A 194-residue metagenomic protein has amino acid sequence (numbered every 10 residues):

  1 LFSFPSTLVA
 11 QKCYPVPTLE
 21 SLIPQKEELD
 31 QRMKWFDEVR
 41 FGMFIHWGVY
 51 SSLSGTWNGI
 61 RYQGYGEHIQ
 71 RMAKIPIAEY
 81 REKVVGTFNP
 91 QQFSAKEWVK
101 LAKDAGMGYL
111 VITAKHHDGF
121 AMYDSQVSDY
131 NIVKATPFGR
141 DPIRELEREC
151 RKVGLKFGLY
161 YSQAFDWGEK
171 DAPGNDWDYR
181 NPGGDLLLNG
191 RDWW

Functional and structural regions predicted by a protein language model:
L1-C13: Bacterial Sec-dependent N-terminal signal peptides
Q11-W194: Mature catalytic domains of secreted/periplasmic carbohydrate-active enzymes
